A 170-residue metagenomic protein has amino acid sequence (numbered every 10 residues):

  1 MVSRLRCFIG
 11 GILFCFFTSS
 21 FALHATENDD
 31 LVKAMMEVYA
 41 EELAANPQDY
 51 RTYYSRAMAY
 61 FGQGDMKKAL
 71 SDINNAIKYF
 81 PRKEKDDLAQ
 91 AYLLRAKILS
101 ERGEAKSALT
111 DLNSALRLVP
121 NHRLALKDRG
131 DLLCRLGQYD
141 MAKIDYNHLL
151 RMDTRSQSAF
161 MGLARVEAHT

Functional and structural regions predicted by a protein language model:
A45, Y79-K83, L118, M152: Structural marker of alpha-solenoid helical repeat scaffolds
S55, D87-Q90, L94, D128 (+1 more regions): Canonical tetratricopeptide repeat
G62, E101, R135-L136, G162 (+1 more regions): Register position in tetratricopeptide repeats
